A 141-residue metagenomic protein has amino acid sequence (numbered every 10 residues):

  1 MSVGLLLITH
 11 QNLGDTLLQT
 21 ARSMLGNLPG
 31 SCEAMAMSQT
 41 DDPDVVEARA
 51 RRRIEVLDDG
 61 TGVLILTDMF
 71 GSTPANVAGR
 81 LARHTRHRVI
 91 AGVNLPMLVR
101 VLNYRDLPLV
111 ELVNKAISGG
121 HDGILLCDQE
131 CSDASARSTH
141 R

Functional and structural regions predicted by a protein language model:
S2-R141: N-terminal loops that bind phosphate or other acidic moieties and the adjacent beta-alpha structural core
